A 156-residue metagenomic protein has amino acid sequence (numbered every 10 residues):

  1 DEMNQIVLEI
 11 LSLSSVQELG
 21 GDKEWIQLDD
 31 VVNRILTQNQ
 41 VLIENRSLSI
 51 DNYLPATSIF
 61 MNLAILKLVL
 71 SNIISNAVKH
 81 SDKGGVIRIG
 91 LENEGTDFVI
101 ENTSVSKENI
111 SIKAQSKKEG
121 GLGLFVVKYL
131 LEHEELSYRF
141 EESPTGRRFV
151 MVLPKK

Functional and structural regions predicted by a protein language model:
Q17-D22, L54, S58-M61: Conserved micro-motifs of the catalytic ATP-binding
D22-Q40: A conserved beta-strand-to-alpha-helix junction within the catalytic ATP-binding
L42-D51: Short conserved segments within the C-terminal catalytic ATPase subdomain
A77-V78: Short helix-loop "hinge" at the ATP-lid/N-box region of the Bergerat-fold HATPase_c
G84-T96: Short beta-strand/loop element within the Bergerat-fold HATPase_c
F98-K118: Glycine-rich/acidic phosphate-handling loop/turn and adjacent ATP-lid/helix of nucleotide-binding kinase/ATPase domains
E135-S143: Glycine-rich ATP-binding loops of the HATPase_c
